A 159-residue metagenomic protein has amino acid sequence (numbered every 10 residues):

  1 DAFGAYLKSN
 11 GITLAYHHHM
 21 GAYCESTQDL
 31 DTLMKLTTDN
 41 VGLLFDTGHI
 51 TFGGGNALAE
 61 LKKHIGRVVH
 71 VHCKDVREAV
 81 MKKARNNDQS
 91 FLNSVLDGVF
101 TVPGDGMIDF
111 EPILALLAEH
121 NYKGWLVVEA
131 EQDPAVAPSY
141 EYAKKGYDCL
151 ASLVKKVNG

Functional and structural regions predicted by a protein language model:
D1-G42: Active-site acidic/histidine proton-transfer and metal-coordination neighborhood in alpha/beta enzyme cores
A2, D29-T32, P112, K145 (+1 more regions): Alpha-helical elements of Rossmann-like donor-binding domains used by nucleotide-donor carbohydrate transfer enzymes
A2-T13, T37, P112-K123, L153-G159: A structural motif corresponding to the C-terminal end of an alpha-helix and its immediate exit/capping segment
L14, D46, V71, L117 (+2 more regions): Conserved, mostly hydrophobic/aromatic
H19-G21, D46-I50, K74-V76, F100 (+1 more regions): Active-site beta-loop-alpha junctions enriched in small/polar residues
T27, T51-Y122, A137-E141: Gly/Pro-rich active-site loop or hairpin
T37, V41, V68, H72-D75 (+1 more regions): Alpha-helix capping/termination and helix-coil
A137-N158: C-terminal helical cap(s) of enzyme catalytic domains, especially alpha/beta-barrels
